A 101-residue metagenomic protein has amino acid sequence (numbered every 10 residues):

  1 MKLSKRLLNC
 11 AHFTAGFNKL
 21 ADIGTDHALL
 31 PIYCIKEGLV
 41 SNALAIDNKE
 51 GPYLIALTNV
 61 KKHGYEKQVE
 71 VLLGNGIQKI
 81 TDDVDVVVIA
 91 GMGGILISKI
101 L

Functional and structural regions predicted by a protein language model:
M1-N18, I32: S-adenosyl-L-methionine
F17-D26: Conserved class I S-adenosyl-L-methionine
H27-L39: Conserved SAM-binding loop of SAM-dependent methyltransferases across substrates and taxa, primarily the Class I
N42-D47: Conserved SAM-binding motif I beta-strand of class I
E50, L54-D82: S-adenosyl-L-methionine
L72, G94-I95: Conserved mixed alpha/beta catalytic, RNA-binding, or beta-rich assembly cores of soluble enzyme, regulatory
V84-G91: Short SAM/SAH-binding signature in class I
I95-L101: A short, conserved alpha-helix within the catalytic core of class I
